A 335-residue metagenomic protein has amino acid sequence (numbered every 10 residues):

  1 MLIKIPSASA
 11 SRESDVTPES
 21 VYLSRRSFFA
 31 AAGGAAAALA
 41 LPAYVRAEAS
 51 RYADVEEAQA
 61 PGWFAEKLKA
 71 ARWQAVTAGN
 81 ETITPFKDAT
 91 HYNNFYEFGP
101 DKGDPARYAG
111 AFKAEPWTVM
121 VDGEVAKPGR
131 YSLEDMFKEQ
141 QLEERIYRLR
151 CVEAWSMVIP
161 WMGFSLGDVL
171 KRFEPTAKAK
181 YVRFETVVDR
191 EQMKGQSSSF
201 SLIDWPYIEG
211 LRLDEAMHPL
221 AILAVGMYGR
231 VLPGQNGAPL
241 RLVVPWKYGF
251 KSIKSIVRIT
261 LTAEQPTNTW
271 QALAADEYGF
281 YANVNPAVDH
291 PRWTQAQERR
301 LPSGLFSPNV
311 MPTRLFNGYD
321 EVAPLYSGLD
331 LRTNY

Functional and structural regions predicted by a protein language model:
M1-L23, A36-A38, A43, E48-A49: N-terminal secretory signal peptides
A10, A53, W63-E66: Intrinsically disordered, low-complexity serine/threonine-rich segments
E48-E56: Cleaved targeting-peptide boundary
A58, G62-Y335: Structured, non-membrane catalytic/scaffold regions adjacent to prosthetic-group chemistry
